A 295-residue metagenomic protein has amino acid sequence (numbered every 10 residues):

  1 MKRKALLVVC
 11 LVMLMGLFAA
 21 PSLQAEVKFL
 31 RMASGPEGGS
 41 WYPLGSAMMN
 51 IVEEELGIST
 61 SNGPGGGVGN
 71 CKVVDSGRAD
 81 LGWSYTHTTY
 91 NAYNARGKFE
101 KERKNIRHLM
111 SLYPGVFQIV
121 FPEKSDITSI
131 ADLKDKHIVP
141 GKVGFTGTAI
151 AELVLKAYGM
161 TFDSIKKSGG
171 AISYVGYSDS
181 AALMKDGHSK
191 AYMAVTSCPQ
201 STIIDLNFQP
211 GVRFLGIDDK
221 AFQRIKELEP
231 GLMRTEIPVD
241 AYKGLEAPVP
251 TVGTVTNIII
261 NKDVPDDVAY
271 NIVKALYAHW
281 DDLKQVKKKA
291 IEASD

Functional and structural regions predicted by a protein language model:
M1-V9: Bacterial N-terminal signal peptides that target proteins for export
V9-L17: Bacterial N-terminal signal peptides
F18-A25: Sec/Tat signal peptide C-region and signal peptidase I cleavage site
V27, G57, G66-G69, S76 (+5 more regions): Extracytoplasmic
V27-S61, G115-D186: Bilobed "Venus flytrap"/periplasmic-binding protein-like clamshell domains and structurally analogous long
A79-Y113, S197-T202: Acidic, polar ligand-binding/catalytic clefts
T86-T88, R96-K98, S125, T161-P265: Pocket-lining segment of extracytoplasmic ligand-binding domains
K243-D295: Segments of small-molecule ligand-sensing domains
